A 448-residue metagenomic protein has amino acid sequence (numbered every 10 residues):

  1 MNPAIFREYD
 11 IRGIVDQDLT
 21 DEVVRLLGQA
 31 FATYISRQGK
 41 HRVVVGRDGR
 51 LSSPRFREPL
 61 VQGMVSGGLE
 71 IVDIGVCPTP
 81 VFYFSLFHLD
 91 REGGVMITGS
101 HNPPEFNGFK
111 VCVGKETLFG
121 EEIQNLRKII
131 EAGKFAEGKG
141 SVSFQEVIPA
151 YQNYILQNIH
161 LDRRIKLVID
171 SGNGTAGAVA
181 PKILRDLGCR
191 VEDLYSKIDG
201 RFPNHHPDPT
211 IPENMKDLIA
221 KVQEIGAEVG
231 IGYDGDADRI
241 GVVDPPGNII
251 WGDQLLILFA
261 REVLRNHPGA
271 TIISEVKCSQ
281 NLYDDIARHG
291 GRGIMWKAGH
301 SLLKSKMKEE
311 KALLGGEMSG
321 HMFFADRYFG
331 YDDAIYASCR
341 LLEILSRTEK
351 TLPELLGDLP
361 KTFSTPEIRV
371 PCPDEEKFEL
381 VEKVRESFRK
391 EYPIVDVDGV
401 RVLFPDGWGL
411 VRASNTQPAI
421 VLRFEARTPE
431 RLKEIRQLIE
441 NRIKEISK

Functional and structural regions predicted by a protein language model:
M1-Q62, S66-G68, F144-K166: An N-terminal, well-structured beta->alpha segment
R37, R42-F106, K182-V243: N-terminal small/polar loop signature for handling phosphorylated ligands or for N-terminal nucleophile
I71-P80, I249-G252, S274-E275, W296: Active-site nucleophile and cofactor-binding loops and adjacent substrate-binding regions of central metabolic enzymes
E92-S100, P104-F106, V222-D244, I249 (+2 more regions): Glycine-rich phosphate-binding loop
P104-E105, V111-E121, K128, E137 (+2 more regions): Replace "Mg2+/Mn2+-dependent" with "divalent metal-dependent
E105-I225: Gly/Ser/Thr-enriched, mixed-charge loops and adjacent short helices that form phosphate/oxyanion-binding elements
R265-R423, T428-K448: Phosphate-binding and adjacent anionic-ligand microenvironments
